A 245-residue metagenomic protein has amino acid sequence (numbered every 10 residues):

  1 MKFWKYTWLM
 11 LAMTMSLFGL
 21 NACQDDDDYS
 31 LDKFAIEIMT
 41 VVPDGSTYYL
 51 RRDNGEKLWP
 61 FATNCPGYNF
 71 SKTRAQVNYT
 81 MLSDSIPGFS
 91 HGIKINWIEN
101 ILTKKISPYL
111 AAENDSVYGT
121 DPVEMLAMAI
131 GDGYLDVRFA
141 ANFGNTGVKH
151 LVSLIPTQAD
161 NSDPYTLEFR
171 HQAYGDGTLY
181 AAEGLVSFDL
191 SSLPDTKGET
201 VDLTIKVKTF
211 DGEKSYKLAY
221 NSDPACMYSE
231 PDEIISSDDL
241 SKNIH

Functional and structural regions predicted by a protein language model:
M1-L9: Bacterial N-terminal signal peptides that target proteins for export
F3, M15-V41: Bacterial Sec-dependent N-terminal signal peptides
T7, C23-D25, V123, Q172: Generic preference for well-ordered secondary structure
M10-M13, R170-Q172: N-terminal hydrophobic alpha-helix used for membrane targeting or insertion
D32-H245: First exposed extracellular module after export/assembly in secreted or surface-exposed proteins
